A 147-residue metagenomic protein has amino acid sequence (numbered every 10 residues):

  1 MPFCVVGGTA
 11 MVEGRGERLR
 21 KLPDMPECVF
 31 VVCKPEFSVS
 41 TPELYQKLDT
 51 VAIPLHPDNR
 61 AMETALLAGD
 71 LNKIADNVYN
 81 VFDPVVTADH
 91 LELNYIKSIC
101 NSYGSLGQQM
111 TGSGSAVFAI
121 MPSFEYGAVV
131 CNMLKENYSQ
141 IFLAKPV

Functional and structural regions predicted by a protein language model:
M1: Glycine/small-residue-rich loop that forms an oxyanion/phosphate-binding "nest" at active or ligand-binding sites
C4-V6, V12-G107, F124-N132, Y138-V147: Conserved, helical-rich catalytic subdomain that frames metal- and/or nucleotide-binding sites in enzyme alpha/beta
F118-I120: Short hydrophobic/aromatic beta-strand micro-patches that form the beta-sheet surface supporting nucleotide- or nucleic
